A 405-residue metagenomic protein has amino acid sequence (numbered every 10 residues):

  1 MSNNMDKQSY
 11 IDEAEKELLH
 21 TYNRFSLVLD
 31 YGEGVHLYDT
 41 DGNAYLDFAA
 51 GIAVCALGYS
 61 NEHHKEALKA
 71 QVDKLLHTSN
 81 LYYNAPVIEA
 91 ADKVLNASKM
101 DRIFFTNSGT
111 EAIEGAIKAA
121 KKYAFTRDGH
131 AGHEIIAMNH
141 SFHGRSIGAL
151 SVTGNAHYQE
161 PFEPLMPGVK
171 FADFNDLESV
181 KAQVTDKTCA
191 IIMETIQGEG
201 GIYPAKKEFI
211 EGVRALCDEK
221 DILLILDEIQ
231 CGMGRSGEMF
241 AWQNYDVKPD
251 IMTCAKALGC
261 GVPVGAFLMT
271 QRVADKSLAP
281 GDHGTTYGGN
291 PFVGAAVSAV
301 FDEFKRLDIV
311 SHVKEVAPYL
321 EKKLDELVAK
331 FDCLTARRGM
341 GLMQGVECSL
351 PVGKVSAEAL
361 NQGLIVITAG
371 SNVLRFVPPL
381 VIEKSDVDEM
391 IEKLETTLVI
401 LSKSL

Functional and structural regions predicted by a protein language model:
S2-L405: Conserved N-terminal phosphate-binding loop of PLP-dependent enzymes in the Aspartate aminotransferase
